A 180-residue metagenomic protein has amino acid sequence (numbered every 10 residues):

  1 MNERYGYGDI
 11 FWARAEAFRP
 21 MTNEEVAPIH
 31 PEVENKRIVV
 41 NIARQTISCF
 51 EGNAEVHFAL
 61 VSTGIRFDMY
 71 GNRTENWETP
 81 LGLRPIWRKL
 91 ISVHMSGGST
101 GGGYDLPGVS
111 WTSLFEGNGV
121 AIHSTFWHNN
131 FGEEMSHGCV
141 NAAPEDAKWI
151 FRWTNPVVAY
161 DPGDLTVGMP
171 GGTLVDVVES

Functional and structural regions predicted by a protein language model:
N2-N35: Boundary regions of SH3-family modules and the immediately adjacent low-complexity/disordered segments in eukaryotic
E3-Y5, A17, R44, E51-N53 (+5 more regions): A mature extracytoplasmic/lumenal domain signature
A13, V33, D68, T74 (+2 more regions): Exported/periplasmic cell-wall-interacting domains
I38-V40: Two-metal-ion RNase H-like nuclease active-site motif
I42-T46, A54-T79: Glycine-rich catalytic cores of cysteine/serine-nucleophile enzymes that process amide/ester linkages in cell-envelope
R44-T46, L83, G119: Structural motif
F50-A54, E116-G117: Short acidic-glycine loop/turn motifs at beta-strand connectors
